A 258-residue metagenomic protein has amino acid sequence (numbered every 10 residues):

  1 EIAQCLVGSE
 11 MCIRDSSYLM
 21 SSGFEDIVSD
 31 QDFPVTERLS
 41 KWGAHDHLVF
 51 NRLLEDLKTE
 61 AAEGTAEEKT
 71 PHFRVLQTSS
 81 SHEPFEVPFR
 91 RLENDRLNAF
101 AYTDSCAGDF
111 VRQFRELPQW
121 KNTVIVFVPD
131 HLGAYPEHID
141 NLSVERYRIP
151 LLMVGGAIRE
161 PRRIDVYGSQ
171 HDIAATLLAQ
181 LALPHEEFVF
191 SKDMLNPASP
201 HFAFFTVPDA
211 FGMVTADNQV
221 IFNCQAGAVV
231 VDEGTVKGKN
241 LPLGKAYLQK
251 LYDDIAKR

Functional and structural regions predicted by a protein language model:
E1-G8, C12-I13: Single conserved hydrophobic/aromatic residue that forms the stacking wall/gate of nucleotide- or nucleobase-binding
R14-G64: Formylglycine-dependent
D32-V35, L53-D109, Q113, A134-P136 (+1 more regions): Active-site His/acidic residue clusters
H47, N51, E55, N98-A101 (+3 more regions): Feature representing long, continuous alpha-helical segments
E63, E67-R74, Q119-I125, A157 (+1 more regions): Loop/turn elements at helix/coil->beta-strand transitions in domains of secreted/extracellular proteins
T65, R159-R258: Membrane-interface soluble catalytic domains
F73-V75, F127, L152-M153, A203: Structural recognition of the beta-strand scaffold that forms the well-ordered cores of secreted hydrolase catalytic
Y102, C106-S143, L152, L177-P184: Metal-dependent active-site segment of extracytoplasmic phospho-/sulfohydrolases and closely related
